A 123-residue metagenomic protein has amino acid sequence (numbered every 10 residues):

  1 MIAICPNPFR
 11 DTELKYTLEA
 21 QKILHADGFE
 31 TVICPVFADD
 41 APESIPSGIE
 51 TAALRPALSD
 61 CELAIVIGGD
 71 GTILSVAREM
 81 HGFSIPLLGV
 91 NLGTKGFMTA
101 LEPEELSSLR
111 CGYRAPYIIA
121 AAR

Functional and structural regions predicted by a protein language model:
M1-I2: Extreme N-terminal starter segment of soluble prokaryotic enzymes
F9, D70-T72, K95: Short glycine-rich anion-binding loops that position phosphate/pyrophosphate groups of nucleotides and phosphorylated
E13-L14, G71-A77: Short glycine/serine/threonine-rich phosphate/pyrophosphate-binding segments that cradle anionic phosphate groups
F29-V36: Short internal beta-strands
G48-C61: Short acidic low-complexity segments
S75, M80-K95: Gly/Ser-rich helix-loop-strand patches that form or flank binding pockets for ribonucleotide-derived cofactors
T94-R123: Catalytic core of DAGKc-family lipid kinases
